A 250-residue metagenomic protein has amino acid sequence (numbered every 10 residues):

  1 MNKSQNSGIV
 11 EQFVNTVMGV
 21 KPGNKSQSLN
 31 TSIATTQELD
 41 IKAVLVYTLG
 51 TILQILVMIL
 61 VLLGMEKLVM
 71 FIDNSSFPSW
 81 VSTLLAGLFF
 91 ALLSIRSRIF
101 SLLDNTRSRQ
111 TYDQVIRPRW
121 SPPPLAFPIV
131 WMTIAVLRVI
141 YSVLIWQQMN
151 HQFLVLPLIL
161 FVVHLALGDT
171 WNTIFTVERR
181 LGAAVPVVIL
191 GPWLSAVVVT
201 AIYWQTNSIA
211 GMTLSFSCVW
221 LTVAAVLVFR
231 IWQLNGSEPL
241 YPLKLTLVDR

Functional and structural regions predicted by a protein language model:
N2-R250: Aromatic-rich, lipid-facing transmembrane alpha helices and their immediate juxtamembrane interface loops in integral
